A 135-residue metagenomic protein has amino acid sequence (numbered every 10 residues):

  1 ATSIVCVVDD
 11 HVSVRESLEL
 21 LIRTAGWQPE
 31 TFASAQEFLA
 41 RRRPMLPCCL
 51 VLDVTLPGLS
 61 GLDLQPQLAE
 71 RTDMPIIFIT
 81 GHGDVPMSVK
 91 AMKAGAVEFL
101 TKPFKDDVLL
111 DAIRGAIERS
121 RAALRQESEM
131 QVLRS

Functional and structural regions predicted by a protein language model:
H11-E30: Two-component/phosphorelay signaling modules centered on CheY-like receiver
G26-E37, R41: Short hydrophobic/Thr-rich beta-strand motif most characteristic of the beta2 strand and flanking loop of CheY-like
A33-S34, S60-D63, G83: Acidic catalytic/metal-coordinating carboxylates
A40, L62-M74, K90: Short amphipathic alpha-helix used as the core "switch/output" element in two-component signaling
M45-L52, L56: Active-site beta3 strand of CheY-like receiver
D84-P86, L100, F104-R114: C-terminal output helix
